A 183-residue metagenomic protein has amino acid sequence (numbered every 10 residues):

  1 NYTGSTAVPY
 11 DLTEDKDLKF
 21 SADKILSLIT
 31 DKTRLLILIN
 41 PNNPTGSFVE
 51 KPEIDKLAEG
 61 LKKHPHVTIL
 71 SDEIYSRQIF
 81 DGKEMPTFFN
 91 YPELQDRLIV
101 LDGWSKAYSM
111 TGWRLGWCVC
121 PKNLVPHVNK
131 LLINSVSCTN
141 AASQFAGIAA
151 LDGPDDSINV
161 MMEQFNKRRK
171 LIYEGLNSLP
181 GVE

Functional and structural regions predicted by a protein language model:
N1-A7: Substrate-binding/gating loop at the entrance of the active-site cleft, primarily in PLP-dependent aminotransferase-like
G4, T30, I54, W113 (+1 more regions): ATP/adenylate-binding site constellation spanning eukaryotic-like Ser/Thr protein kinases, ABC-transporter
V8, L70, V100: Conserved Rossmann-like nucleotide-binding pocket used by diverse enzymes that bind dinucleotide cofactors
Y10-E14, N90, G103: Active-site donor-binding loop signature of nucleotide-sugar glycosyltransferases
L12-G82: Active-site phosphate-binding strand-loop segment of PLP-dependent enzymes
L26-L28, T87-F89, W117-V119: Short, hinge-like loop/turn segments at secondary-structure boundaries
E53-K62, I69-L70, Y75-R97, T139-F145 (+2 more regions): Conserved N-terminal glycine/acidic-rich loop preference
Y91-N166, K170-L179: Conserved core segment of the aminotransferase class I/II
